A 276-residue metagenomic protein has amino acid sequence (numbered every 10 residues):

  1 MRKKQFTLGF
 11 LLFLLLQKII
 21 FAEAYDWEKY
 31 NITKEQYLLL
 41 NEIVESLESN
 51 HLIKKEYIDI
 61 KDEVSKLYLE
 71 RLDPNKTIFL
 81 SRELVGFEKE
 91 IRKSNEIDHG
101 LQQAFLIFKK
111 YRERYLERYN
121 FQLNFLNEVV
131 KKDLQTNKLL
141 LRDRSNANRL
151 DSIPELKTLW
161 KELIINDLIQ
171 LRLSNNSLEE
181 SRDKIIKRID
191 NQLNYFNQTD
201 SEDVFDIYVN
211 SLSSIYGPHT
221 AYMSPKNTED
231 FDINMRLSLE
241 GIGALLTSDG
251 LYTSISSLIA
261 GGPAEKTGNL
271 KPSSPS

Functional and structural regions predicted by a protein language model:
M1-T7: Bacterial N-terminal signal peptides that target proteins for export
K3, K18-I20: Generic signature of intrinsically disordered, low-complexity, basic-rich segments and short cationic peptides
G9-K18: Bacterial N-terminal signal peptides
F21-S276: Flexible, low-complexity junctional segments that flank or bridge functional domains
